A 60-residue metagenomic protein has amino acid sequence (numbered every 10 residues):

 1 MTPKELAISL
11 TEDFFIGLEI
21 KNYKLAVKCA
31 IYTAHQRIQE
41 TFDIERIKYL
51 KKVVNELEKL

Functional and structural regions predicted by a protein language model:
M1-L60: Catalytic phosphate/metal-binding cores of nucleic-acid and nucleotide-processing enzymes, i.e., regions that mediate
